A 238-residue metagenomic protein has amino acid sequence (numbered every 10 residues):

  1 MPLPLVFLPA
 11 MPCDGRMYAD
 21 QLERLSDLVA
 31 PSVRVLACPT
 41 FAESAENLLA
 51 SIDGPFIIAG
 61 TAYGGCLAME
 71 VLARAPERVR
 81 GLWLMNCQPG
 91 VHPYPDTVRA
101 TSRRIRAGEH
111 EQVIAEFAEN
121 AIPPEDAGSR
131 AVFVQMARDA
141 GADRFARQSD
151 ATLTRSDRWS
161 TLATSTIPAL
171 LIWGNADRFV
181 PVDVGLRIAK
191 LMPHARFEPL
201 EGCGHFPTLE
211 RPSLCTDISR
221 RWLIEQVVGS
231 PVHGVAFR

Functional and structural regions predicted by a protein language model:
M1-A42, N47: Conserved HGGG/HGGXW glycine-rich cap/lid loop of the alpha/beta-hydrolase fold
G60-G64, A68: Gly/Ala-rich beta-loop-alpha elbow adjacent to hydrolase catalytic centers
A73-Q112: Flexible "cap/lid" loop of the alpha/beta hydrolase fold
H92-Y94, G108-A163: Conserved alpha/beta-hydrolase catalytic His-Asp/Glu region
S165, L171-W173, D177: Short beta-strand/loop motif that positions the catalytic acidic residue of the alpha/beta-hydrolase fold
I167, P181-K190: Short alpha-helix in the alpha/beta-hydrolase fold that links the catalytic acid
L186-H205: Catalytic histidine neighborhood in serine/cysteine hydrolases with alpha/beta-hydrolase-type architecture
C203-T216: Catalytic histidine-centered segment of alpha/beta-hydrolase-like enzymes
